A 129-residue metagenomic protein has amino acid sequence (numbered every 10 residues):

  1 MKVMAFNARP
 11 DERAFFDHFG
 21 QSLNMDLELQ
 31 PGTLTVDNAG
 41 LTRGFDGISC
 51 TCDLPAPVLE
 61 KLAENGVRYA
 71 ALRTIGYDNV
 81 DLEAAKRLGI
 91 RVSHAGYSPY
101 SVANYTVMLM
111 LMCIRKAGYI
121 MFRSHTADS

Functional and structural regions predicted by a protein language model:
M1-F45: N-terminal glycine-/charge-rich "phosphate-binding" loop or analogous flexible N-terminal tail
G20, M121-S124: Short, flexible helix/strand-to-coil boundary loops that buttress conserved ligand/catalytic motifs in alpha/beta
D46-F122: Phosphate/diphosphate ligand-binding glycine-rich loop within oxidoreductases
T126-S129: A short, basic/flexible loop-to-alpha-helix module at the beginning of a structural domain
